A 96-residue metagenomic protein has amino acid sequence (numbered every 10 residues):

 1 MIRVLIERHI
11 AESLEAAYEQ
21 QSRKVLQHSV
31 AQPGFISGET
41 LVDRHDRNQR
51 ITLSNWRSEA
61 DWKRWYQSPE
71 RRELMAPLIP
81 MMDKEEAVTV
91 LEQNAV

Functional and structural regions predicted by a protein language model:
M1-I2, V96: Absolute protein N-terminus
I2-H9, E39-Y66: Short, well-ordered beta-strand segments in beta-rich or mixed alpha/beta enzyme and ligand-binding folds
H9-Y18: Short, surface-exposed ligand-recognition loops at beta-strand->loop->(often short) alpha-helix junctions that present
R23-S37, N55-T89: An amphipathic, aromatic/His-enriched active-site/gating alpha helix that lines ligand/cofactor pockets
L41, V90-E92: Flexible, low-complexity linkers/stalks enriched in Thr/Pro that connect modular domains
S68, N94-V96: Short flexible/disordered coil segments
